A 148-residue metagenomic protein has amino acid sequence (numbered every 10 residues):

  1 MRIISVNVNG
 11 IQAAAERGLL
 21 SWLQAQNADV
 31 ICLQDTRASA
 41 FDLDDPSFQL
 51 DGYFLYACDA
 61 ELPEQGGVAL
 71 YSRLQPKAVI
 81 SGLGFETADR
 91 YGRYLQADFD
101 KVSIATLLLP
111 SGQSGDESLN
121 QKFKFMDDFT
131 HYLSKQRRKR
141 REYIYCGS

Functional and structural regions predicted by a protein language model:
M1-F48, F54, A60, Q65: N-terminal, active-site-proximal structural segment of metallo-dependent hydrolase catalytic domains
M1-N9, K101-Q113, C146: Active-site-proximal beta-strand elements of phosphoester/diester hydrolases
V6-A13, G82-L83, N120-F123: Short, flexible loop segments at the rims of nucleotide/cofactor-binding pockets, characterized by
A15-E16, R90, F129: Amphipathic coiled-coil/heptad-repeat helices and related helical stalk/stem segments that mediate oligomerization
A28, R140-R141: Short, high-confidence coil segments that cap the C-terminus of an alpha-helix and link into the following beta-strand
R37, D44-S114: Structured beta-strand-rich core segments of catalytic domains in phosphoester-bond hydrolases
L119-R140: A long, amphipathic alpha-helix that forms part of the scaffold/cap immediately adjacent to metal-dependent active
R141-S148: Acidic/histidine-rich, metal-coordinating catalytic segments
